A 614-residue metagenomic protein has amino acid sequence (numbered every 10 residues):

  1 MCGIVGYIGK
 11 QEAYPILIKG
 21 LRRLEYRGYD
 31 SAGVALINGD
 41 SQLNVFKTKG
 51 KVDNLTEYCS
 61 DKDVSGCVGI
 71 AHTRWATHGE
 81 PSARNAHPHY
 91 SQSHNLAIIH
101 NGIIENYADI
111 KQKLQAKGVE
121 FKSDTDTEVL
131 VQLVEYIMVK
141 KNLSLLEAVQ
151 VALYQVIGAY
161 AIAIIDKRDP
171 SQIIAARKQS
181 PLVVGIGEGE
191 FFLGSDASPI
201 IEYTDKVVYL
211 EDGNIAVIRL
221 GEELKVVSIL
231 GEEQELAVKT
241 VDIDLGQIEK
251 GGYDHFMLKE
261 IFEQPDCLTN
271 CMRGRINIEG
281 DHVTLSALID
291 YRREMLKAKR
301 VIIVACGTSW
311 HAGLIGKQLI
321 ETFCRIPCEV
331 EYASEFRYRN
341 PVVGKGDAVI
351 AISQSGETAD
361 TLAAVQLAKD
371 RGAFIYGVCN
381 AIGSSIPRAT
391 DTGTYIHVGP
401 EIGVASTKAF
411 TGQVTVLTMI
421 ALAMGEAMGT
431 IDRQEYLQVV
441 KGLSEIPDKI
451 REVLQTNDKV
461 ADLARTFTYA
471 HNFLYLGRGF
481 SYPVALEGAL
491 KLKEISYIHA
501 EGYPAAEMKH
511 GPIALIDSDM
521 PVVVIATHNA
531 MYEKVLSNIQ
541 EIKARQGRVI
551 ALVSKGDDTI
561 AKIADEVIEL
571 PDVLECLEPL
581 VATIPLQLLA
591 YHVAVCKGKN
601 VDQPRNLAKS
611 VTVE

Functional and structural regions predicted by a protein language model:
M1-H255, T269-R300, Y338, R433 (+3 more regions): Conserved short alpha-helical segments that host acidic/polar catalytic motifs at enzyme active sites
G50, A71-R84, E279-R292, G316-I352 (+1 more regions): Glycine-rich oxoanion-binding loops at beta->alpha junctions
P88-Y90, I165, I174-A175, V207-V208 (+13 more regions): Replace "in large, NTP-powered and nucleic-acid-processing enzymes" with "in large, NTP-powered factors and other
V156-E190, L463, T468-E494, M531 (+1 more regions): Acidic/histidine-rich
M257, R548, A561-I563, V573-E614: Generic C-terminus detector
Q264-I302, T392-P521, A594-E614: Active-site phosphate/pyrophosphate-binding segments
L296-Q438, G442-E445, I525-E566, L589 (+1 more regions): Glycine-rich phosphate-binding loops that contact phosphosugars or nucleotide phosphates
